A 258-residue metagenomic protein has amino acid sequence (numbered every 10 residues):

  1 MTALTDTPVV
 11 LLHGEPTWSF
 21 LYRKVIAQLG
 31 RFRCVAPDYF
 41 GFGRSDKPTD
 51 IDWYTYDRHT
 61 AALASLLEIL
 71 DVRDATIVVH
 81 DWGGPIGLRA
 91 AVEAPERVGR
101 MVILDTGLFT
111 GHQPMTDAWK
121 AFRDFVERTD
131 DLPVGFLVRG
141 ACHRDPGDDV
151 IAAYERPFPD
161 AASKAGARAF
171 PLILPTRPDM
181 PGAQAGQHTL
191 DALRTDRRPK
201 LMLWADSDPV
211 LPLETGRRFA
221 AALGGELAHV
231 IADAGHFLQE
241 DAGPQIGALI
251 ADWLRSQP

Functional and structural regions predicted by a protein language model:
T2-D46: Conserved HGGG/HGGXW glycine-rich cap/lid loop of the alpha/beta-hydrolase fold
L12-G14, H80, W204: The conserved beta1-alpha1 loop
Y22-R23, S45-I51, H112-M115, L213-E214: Conserved catalytic-core motifs of eukaryotic protein kinase domains, centered on the activation segment
A36-V79, A248: Active-site loop/oxyanion-hole signature of alpha/beta-hydrolase fold enzymes
R73-H112: Conserved hydrolase catalytic core segment
G111-F170, P181: Helix-rich cap/lid subdomain of alpha/beta-hydrolase
S163-A221, V230: Conserved serine/cysteine hydrolase catalytic core
E226-P258: Catalytic active-site module of serine/aspartate enzymes centered on a nucleophile-bearing elbow/loop
